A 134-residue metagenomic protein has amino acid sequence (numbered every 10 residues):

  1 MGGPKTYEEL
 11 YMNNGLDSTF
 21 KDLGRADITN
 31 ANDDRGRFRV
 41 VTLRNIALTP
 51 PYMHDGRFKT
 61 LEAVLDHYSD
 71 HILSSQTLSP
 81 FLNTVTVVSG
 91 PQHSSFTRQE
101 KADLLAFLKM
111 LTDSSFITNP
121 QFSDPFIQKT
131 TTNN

Functional and structural regions predicted by a protein language model:
M1-K59, A63-H67, S75-S79, P120-N134: Short glycine/threonine-rich turn/loop motifs
L48, D66-L73, A106-D113: Sec-exported extracytoplasmic/periplasmic mature domains
L65-S95, Q99-A102: Active-site pocket scaffolds in enzymes
Q92-H93, Q99-N134: Post-cleavage N-terminal segment of exported redox proteins
